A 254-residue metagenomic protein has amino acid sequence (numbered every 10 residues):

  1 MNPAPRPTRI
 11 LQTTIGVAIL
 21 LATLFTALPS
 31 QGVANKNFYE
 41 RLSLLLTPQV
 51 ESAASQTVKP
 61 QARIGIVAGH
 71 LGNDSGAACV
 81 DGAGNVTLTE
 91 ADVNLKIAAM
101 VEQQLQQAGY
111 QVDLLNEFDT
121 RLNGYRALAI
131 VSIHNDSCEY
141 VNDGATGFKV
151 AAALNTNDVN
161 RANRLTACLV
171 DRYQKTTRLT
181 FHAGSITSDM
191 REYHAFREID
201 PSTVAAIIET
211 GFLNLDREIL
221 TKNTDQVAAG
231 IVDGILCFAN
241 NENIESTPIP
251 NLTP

Functional and structural regions predicted by a protein language model:
M1-L11: N-terminal Lys/Arg-rich, disordered targeting/topogenic segments
L11-Q31: Hydrophobic membrane-insertion alpha-helices, especially the h-region of bacterial N-terminal signal peptides
S43-A129, G144-T146: Active-site histidine-acidic residue metal-binding/catalytic motifs, centered on HxH/HExxH-like signatures
S75-T89, C138-D171: A short, glycine/acidic-enriched catalytic loop
L88-A99, T156-R164, E218-A229: Soluble non-cytosolic domains of exported or imported proteins
A99-Y110, N135, V170-R178, V232-N240: Sec-exported extracytoplasmic/periplasmic mature domains
S132-E139, A151, T187-P254: Active-site-adjacent mobile loop/cap segments within catalytic or ligand-binding domains
R161-D189: Active-site-adjacent substrate-binding region of metalloamidase/peptidase-like peptide-processing proteins
